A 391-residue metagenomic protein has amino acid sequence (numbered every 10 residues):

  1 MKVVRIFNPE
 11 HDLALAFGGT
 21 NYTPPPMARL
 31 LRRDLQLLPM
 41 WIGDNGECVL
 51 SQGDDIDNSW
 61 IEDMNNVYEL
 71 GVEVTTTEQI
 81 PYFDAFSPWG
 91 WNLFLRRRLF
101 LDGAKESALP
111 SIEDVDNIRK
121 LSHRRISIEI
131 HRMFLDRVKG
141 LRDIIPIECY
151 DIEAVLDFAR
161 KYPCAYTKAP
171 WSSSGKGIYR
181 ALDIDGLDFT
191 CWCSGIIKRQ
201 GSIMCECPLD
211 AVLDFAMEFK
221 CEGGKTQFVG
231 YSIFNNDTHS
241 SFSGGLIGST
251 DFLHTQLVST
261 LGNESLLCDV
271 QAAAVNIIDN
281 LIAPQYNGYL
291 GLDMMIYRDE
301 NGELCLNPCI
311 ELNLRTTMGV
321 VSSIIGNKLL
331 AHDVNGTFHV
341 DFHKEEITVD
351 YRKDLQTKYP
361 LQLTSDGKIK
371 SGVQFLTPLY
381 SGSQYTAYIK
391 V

Functional and structural regions predicted by a protein language model:
M1-E47: N-terminal-proximal low-complexity accessory segments that begin disordered and transition into the first
R29-I42, L50-D157: Conserved N-proximal alpha/beta basic substrate-recognition cap immediately N-terminal to, or forming the N-lobe
P146, C164-F189, F215-A216, T238-V258: Glycine-rich phosphate-binding loop of ATP-grasp-fold ATP-dependent ligases
P163, G186-S243, M295-R298, E303-C309: Phosphate-binding site of ATP-dependent enzymes
W171, I296, L314: Short, glycine/acidic-enriched loop or turn micro-motifs at the edges of active sites
Q200, S241-L304, H343-K368: A long amphipathic alpha-helix within ATP-dependent nucleotide-binding catalytic cores
F219-N276, N313-F338: ATP-dependent carboxylate/phosphate-activation module, predominantly the ATP-grasp catalytic core and closely related
L330-V391: Peripheral (often C-terminal) accessory segments that flank ATP-dependent C-N-forming ligase machineries
